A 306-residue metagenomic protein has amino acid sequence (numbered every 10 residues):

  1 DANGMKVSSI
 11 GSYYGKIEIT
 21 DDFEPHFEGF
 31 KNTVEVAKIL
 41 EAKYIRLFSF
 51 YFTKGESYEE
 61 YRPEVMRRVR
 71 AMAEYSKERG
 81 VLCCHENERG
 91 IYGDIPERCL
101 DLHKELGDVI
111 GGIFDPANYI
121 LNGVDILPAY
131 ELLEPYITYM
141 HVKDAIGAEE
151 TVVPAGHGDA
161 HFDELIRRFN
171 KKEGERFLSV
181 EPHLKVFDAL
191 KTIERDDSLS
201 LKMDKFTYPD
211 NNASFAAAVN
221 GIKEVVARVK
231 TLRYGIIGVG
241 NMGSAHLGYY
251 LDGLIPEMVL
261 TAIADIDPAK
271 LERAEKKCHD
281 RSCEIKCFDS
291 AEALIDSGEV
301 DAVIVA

Functional and structural regions predicted by a protein language model:
N3-S9, I17-G111, L121, K205 (+1 more regions): Active-site acidic/histidine proton-transfer and metal-coordination neighborhood in alpha/beta enzyme cores
M5, A42, I137, G174-E175 (+2 more regions): A structural motif
S9-G11, R46, C84, T138-H141 (+2 more regions): Conserved beta-strand positions in the central sheet of alpha/beta enzyme cores
K43, G111, T138, T261 (+2 more regions): Conserved acidic residues
R46-F50, H141, I237-L247, V305-A306: Short, conserved structural micro-motifs that define repeat-unit consensus positions and nucleotide-binding loops
P96-I110, F114, I120-V229: Histidine-acidic metal/acid-base catalytic patches
A227-D280: N-terminal Rossmann-like dinucleotide-binding module
G240, I285-A306: Beta-loop-alpha module in the N-terminal Rossmann-like domain of NAD(P)-dependent dehydrogenases, especially those
